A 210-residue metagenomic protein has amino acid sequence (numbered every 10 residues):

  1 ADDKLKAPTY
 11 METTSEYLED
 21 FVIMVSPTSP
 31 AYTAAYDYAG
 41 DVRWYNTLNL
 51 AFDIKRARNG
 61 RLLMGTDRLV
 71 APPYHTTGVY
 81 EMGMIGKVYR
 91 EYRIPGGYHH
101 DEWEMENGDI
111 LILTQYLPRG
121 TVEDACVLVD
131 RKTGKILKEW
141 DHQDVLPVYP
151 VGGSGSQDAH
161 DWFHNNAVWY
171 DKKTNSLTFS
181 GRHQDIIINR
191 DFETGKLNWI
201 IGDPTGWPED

Functional and structural regions predicted by a protein language model:
A1-D210: Histidine-/acidic-rich catalytic cores in large beta-rich domains
